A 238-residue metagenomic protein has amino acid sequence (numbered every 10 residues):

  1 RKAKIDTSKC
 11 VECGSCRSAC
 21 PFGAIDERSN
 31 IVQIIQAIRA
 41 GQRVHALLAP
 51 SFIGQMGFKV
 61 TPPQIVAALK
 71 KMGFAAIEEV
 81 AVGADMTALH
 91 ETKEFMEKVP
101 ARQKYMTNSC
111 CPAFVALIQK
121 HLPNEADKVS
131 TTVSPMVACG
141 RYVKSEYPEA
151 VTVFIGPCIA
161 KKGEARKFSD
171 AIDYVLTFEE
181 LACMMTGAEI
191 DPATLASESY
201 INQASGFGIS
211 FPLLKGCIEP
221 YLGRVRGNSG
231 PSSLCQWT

Functional and structural regions predicted by a protein language model:
R1-V11, S15-I31: Iron-sulfur cluster-binding cysteine motifs and their immediate structural context in ferredoxin-like electron-transfer
E27-T238: Iron-sulfur-associated redox domains of electron-transfer enzymes in respiratory and anaerobic energy metabolism
